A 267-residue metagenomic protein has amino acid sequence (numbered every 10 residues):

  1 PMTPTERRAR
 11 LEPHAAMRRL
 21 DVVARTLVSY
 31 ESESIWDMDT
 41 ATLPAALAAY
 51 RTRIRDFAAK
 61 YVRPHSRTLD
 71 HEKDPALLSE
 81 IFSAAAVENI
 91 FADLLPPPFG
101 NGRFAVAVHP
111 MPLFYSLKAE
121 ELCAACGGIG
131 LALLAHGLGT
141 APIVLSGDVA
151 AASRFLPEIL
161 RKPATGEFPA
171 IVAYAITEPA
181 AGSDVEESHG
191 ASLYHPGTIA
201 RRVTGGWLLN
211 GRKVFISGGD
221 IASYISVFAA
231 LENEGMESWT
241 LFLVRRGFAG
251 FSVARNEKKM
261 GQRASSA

Functional and structural regions predicted by a protein language model:
P1-L134, E158: Amphipathic, small/basic residue-rich leader segments at the start of a protein or domain
A58, K118, D148, Y174 (+2 more regions): Buried hydrophobic positions in well-ordered alpha/beta secondary-structure cores of metabolic enzymes
G100-N101, A119, L131-E158, G182-V185: N-terminal glycine-rich flavin-associated loop
E167-G182: A short, Trp-centered hydrophobic/proline-enriched beta-strand micro-motif
A173, G197-I199, G206, Y224-F228 (+1 more regions): Conserved hydrophobic/aromatic beta-strand scaffold that supports enzyme active sites
A181-S183, H189-R202, W207-L208: Hydrophobic, small-residue-rich alpha-helical packing segments that form membrane-like cores
R212-V253: A short core secondary-structure module
A249-A267: Flexible, small-/acidic-enriched active-site or ligand-binding loops
